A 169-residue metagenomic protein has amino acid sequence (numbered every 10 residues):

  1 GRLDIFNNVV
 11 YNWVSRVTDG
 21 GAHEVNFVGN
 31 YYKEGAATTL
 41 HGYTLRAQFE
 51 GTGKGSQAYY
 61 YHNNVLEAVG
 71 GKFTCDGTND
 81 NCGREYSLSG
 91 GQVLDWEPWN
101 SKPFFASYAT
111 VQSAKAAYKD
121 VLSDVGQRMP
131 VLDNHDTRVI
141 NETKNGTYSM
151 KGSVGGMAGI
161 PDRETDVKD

Functional and structural regions predicted by a protein language model:
G1-V14, E24-A36, A58-A68: Right-handed parallel beta-helix
G20-G21: Short, T/G/N/S-enriched strand-turn elements that build extracellular solenoid repeat scaffolds
Y32-D169: Long, contiguous C-terminal flanking segments immediately downstream of a protein's structured core
